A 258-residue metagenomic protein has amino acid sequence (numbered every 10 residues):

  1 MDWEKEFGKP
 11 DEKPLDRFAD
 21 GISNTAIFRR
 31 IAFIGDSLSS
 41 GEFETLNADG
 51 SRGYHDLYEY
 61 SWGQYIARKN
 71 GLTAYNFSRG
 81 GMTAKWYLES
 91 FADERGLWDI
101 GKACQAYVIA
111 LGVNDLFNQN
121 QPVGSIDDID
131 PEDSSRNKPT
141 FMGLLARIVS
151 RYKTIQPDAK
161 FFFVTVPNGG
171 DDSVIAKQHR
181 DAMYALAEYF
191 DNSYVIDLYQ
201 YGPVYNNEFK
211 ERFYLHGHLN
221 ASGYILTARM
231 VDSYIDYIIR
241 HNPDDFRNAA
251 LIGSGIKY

Functional and structural regions predicted by a protein language model:
D2-S78, G96-L97, D244: Serine-esterase "nucleophile elbow" of acetyl-processing enzymes
R30-G35, S39, T73-S78, Q105-A110 (+2 more regions): Structural recognition of the beta-strand scaffold that forms the well-ordered cores of secreted hydrolase catalytic
S37-S40, R79-K85, V113-N118, P167-D171 (+1 more regions): Solvent-exposed loop/turn segments at secondary-structure junctions within structured extracellular/periplasmic domains
G41-L57, S78-T83, G124-R136, H216: Acidic/histidine-rich helix-loop elements that form or flank divalent-metal/phosphate-binding sites at the catalytic
W86-P139: Oxyanion-hole/transition-state-stabilizing segment in secreted/luminal serine hydrolases and related acyltransferases
N114, R147-R180: Active-site segments of SGNH/GDSL-like serine hydrolases that catalyze O-acetyl group transfer/hydrolysis on lipids
K138-F141, L145, R180, Y224: Aromatic/hydrophobic pocket-lining residues that form the small-molecule binding cavity in soluble enzyme cores
V166-Y258: Catalytic His-Asp segment of secreted/periplasmic serine-dependent ester chemistry enzymes
